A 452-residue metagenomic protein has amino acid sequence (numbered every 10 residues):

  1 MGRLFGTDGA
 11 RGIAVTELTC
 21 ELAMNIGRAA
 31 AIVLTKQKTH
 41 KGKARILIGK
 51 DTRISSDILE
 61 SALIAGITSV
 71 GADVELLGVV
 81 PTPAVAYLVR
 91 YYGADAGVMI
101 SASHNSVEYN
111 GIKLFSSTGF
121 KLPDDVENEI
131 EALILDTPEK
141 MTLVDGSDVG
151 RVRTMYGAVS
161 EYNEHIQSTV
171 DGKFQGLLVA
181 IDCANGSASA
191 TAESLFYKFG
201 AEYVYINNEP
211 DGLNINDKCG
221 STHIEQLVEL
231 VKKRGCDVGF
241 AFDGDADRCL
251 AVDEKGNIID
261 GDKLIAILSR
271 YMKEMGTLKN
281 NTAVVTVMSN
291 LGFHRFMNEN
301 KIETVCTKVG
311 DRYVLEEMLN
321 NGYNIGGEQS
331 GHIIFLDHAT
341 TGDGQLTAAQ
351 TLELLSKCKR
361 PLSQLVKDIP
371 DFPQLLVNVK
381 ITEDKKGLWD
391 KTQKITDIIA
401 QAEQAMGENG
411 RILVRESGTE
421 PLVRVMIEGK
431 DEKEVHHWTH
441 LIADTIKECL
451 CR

Functional and structural regions predicted by a protein language model:
M1-A65, S69-V70, R151-L177, K386: An N-terminal, well-structured beta->alpha segment
I13, N110-R234: Gly/Ser/Thr-enriched, mixed-charge loops and adjacent short helices that form phosphate/oxyanion-binding elements
I32, K36, H40, R45-Y109 (+1 more regions): N-terminal small/polar loop signature for handling phosphorylated ligands or for N-terminal nucleophile
K41-D51, E75, L178-A180, N281-V287 (+1 more regions): Short glycine-rich phosphate-binding loop at a beta-alpha junction
G49-K50, I181-C183, D253, D337 (+1 more regions): Short glycine-centered, acidic/aromatic-flanked micro-motifs in structured strand/loop junctions that mark active-site
N128-N163, S168, E254-G327, I334-F335: Proline/glycine-rich low-complexity loops and linkers
V238, M275-R452: Phosphate-binding and adjacent anionic-ligand microenvironments
